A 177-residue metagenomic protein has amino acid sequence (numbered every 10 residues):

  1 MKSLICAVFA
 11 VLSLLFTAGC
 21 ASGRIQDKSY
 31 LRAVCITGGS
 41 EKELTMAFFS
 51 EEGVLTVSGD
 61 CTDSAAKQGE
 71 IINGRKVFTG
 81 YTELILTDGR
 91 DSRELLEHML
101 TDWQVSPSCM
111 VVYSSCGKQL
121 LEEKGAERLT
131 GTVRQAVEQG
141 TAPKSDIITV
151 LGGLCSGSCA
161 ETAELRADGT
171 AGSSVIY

Functional and structural regions predicted by a protein language model:
K2-Y177: Membrane-proximal alpha-helical signals and transmembrane carboxylates
